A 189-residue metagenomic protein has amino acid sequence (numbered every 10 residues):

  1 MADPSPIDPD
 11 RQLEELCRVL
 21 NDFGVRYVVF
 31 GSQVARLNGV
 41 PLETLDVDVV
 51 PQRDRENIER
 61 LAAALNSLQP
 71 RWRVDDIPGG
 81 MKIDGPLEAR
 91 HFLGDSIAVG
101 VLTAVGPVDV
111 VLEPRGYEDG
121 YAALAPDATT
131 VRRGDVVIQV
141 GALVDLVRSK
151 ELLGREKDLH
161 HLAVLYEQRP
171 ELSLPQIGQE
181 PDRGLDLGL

Functional and structural regions predicted by a protein language model:
M1-L189: Compositionally biased terminal segments of proteins
